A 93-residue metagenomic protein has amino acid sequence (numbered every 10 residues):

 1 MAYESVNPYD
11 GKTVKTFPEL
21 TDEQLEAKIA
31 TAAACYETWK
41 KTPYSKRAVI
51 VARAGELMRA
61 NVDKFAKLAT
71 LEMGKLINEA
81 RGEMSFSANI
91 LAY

Functional and structural regions predicted by a protein language model:
M1-Y93: N-terminal Rossmann-like NAD(P)+-binding subdomain of aldehyde/semialdehyde dehydrogenases
